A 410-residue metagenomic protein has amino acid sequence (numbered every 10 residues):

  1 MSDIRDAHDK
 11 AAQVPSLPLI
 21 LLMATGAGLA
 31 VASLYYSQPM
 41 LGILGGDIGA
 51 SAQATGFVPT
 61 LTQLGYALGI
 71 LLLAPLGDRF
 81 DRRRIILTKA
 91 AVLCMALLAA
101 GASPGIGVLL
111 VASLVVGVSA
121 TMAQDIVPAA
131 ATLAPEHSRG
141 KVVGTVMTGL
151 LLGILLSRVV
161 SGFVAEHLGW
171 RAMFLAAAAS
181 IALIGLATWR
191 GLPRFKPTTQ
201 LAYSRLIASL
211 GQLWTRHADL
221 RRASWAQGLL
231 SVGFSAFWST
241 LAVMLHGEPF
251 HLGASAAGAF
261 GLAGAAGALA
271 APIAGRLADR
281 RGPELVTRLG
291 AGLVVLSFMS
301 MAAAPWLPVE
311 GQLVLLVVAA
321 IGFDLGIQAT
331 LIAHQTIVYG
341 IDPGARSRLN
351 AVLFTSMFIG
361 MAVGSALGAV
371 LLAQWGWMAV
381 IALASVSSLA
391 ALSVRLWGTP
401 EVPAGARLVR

Functional and structural regions predicted by a protein language model:
D6-V14, L192-W225: Juxtamembrane intracellular "pre-TM" segments in multi-pass secondary transporters
L68-I106: Conserved MFS/SLC helix-loop-helix module at the cytosolic interface between two early adjacent transmembrane helices
I70-D81, A270-P283, L372: Helix-to-loop junctions at the C-terminal end of transmembrane segments in multipass secondary transporters
A112-L150: Cytoplasmic helix-loop-helix junction between adjacent transmembrane helices in 12-TM secondary transporters
M122-A134, A329-D342: Intracellular juxtamembrane helix-capping segments at the cytosolic ends of symmetry-related transmembrane helices
S138, T145-L192: Helix-loop-helix hairpin linking two adjacent transmembrane segments in secondary transporters
L285-T330: C-terminal transmembrane helical hairpin of 12-TM major facilitator-type secondary transporters
